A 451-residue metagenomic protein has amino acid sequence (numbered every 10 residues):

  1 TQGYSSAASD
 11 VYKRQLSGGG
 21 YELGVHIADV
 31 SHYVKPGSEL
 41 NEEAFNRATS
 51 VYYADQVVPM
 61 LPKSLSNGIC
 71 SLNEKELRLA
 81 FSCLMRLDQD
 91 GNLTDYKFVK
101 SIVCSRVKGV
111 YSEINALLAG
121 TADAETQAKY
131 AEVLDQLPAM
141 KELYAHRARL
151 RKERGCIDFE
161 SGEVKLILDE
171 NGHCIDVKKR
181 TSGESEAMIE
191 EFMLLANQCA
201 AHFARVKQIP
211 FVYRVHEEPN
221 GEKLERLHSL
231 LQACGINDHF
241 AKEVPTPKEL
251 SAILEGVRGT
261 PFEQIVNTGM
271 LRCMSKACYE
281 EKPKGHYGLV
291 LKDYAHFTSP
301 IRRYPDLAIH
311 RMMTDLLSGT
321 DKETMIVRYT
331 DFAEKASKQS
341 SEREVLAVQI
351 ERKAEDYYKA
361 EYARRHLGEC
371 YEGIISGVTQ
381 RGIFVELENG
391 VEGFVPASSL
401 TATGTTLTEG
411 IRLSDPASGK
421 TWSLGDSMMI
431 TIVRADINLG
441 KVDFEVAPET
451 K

Functional and structural regions predicted by a protein language model:
S6-G410, G425, T431-K451: Electropositive polyanion-binding surfaces
L413-S418: Short alpha-helix capping/helix-loop boundary micro-motifs
W422: Conserved phosphate-binding/catalytic loops in two-lobed NTP-binding clefts
